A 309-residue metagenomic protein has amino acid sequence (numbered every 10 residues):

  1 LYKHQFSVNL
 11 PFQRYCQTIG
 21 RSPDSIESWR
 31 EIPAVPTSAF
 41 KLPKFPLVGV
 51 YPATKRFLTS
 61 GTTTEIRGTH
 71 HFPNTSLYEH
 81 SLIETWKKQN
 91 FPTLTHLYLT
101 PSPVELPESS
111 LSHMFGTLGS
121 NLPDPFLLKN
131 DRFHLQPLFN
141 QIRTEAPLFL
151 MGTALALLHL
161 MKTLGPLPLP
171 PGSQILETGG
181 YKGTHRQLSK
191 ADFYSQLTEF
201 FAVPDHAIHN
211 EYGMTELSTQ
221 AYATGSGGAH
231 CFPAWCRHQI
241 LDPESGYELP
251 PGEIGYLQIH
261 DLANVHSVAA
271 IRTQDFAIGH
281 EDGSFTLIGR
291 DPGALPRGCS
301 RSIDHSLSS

Functional and structural regions predicted by a protein language model:
L1-P92, L97-Y98, E108, S120 (+8 more regions): Nucleotide 5′-phosphate-binding alpha/beta core
L1-Y2, P11, L94, T117-S309: Active-site glycine/GP-rich loop and adjacent strand/helix microenvironment that borders small-molecule binding pockets
L58-G61, P101, I175-G180: Short loop/turn segments at strand-loop or loop-helix junctions that form parts of catalytic or ligand-binding pockets
I83, S112-F115: Short, well-ordered alpha-helical packing segments
S102-H113: Conserved coil-to-alpha-helix start sites within the AMP-binding
